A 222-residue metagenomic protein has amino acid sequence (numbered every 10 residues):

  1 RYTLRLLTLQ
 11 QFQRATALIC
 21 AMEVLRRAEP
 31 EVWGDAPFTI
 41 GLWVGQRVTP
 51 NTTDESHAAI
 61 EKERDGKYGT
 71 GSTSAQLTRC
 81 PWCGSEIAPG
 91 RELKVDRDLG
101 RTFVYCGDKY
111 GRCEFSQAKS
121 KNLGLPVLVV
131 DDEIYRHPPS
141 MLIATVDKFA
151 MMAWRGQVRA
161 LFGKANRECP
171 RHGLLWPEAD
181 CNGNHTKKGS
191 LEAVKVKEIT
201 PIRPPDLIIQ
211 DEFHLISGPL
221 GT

Functional and structural regions predicted by a protein language model:
R1, T39-W43, R79-W82, Y105 (+3 more regions): Structured core elements
R1-E23, G41-V48, A144-W154: Conserved Walker A/P-loop ATP-binding site and its immediately adjacent core in helicase/helicase-like ATPase domains
T8-Q10, N51-T52, S116, M151-W154 (+2 more regions): Short helix/loop capping segments that flank catalytic or ligand/cofactor-binding pockets
R14-I19, E55-E61, G156-L161, T222: Short secondary-structure boundary/capping segments
L25-P37: Short, glycine/acidic-rich hinge or "gate" loops at secondary-structure transitions that mediate conformational
P50-D131, F162-K197: Cys/His-rich short segments
E133-P138: Conserved motor-coupling elements within RecA-like helicase/translocase cores
P139, D147, L161-G183, E198-T222: SF2 helicase catalytic motif II
